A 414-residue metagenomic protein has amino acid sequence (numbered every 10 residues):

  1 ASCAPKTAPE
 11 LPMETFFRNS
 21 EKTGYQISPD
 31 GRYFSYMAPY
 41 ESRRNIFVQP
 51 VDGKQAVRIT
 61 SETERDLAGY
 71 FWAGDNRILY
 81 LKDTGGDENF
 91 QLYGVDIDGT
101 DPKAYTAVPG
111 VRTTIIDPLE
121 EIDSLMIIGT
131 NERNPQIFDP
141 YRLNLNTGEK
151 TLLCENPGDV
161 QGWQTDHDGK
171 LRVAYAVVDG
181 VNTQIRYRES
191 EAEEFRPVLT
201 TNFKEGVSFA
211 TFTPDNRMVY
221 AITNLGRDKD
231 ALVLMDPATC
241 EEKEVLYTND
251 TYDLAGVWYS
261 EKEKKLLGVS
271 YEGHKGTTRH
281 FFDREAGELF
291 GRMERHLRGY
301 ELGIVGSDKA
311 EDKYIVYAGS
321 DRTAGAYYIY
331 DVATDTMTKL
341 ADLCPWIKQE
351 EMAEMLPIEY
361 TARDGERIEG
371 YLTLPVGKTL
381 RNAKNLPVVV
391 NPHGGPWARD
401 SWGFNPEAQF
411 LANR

Functional and structural regions predicted by a protein language model:
K6-L11, Y33, M37-R58, N76-I78 (+7 more regions): Beta-propeller blade-edge and WD-like acidic-aromatic loop motif
T7-K22: Short N-terminal segments immediately surrounding and downstream of signal-peptide cleavage
N19-M37, T63-K82, L92, P109-E132 (+11 more regions): Conserved beta-propeller blade repeats
R142-L145, R295-H296, Q349-E351: Flexible, solvent-exposed coil segments and beta strand-coil junctions, predominantly the extracellular/periplasmic
L246-A255, C344-K348: Conserved blade-ending motifs and adjacent loop-strand segments that build the rim/top face of beta-propeller domains
G287-E288, H296-Y300: Conserved, compact domain cores that house catalytic/ligand-binding motifs in diverse enzymes and effector modules
L302-R414: Serine-hydrolase catalytic core recognition
